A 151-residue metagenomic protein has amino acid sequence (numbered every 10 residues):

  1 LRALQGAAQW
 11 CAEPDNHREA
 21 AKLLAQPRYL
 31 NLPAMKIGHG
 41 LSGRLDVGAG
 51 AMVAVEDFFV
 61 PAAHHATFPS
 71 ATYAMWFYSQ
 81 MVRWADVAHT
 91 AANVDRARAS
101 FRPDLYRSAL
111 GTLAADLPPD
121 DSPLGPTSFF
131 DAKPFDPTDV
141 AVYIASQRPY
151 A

Functional and structural regions predicted by a protein language model:
L1-L32: A conserved active-site cap/scaffold subdomain adjacent to cofactor or substrate pockets
N31-A151: Segments of small-molecule ligand-sensing domains
